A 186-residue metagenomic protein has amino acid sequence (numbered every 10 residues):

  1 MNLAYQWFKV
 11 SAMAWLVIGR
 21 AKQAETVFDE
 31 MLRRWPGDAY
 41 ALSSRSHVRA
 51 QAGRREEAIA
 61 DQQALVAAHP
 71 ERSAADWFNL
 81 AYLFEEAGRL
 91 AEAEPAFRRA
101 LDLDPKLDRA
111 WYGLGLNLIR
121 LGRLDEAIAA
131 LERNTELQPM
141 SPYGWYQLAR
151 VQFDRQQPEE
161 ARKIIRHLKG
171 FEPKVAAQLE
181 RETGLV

Functional and structural regions predicted by a protein language model:
A4-Y5, A39-Y40, S73-A75, D108-R109 (+2 more regions): Helix-start (N-cap) detector for alpha-helical repeat units in TPR-like alpha-solenoids, especially tetratricopeptide
E30-M31, A64-V66, R99-A100, R133-N134 (+1 more regions): Canonical positions in the second alpha-helix
P36, P70-E71, P105, P139 (+1 more regions): Short coil turns that delineate tetratricopeptide repeat
